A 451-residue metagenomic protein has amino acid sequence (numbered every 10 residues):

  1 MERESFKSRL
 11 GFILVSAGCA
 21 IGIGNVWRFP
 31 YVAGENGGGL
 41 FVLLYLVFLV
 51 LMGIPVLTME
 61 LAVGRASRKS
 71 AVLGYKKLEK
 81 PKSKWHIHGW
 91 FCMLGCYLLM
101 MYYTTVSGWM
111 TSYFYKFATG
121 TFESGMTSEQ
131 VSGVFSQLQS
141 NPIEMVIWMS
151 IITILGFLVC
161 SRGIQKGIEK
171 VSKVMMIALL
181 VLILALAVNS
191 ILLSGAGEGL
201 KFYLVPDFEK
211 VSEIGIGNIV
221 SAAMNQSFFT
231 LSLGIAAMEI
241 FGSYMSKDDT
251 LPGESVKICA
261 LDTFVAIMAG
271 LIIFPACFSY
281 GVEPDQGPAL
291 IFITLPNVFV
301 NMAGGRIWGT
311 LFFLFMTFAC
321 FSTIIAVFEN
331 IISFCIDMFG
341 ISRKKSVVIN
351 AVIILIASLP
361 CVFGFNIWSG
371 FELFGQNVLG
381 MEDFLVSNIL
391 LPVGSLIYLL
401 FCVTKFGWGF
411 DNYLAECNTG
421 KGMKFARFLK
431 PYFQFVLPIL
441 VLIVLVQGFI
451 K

Functional and structural regions predicted by a protein language model:
M1-W27, V56-L61, R65-I87, S246-T250 (+1 more regions): Membrane-interface "cap" regions at the ends of multi-pass membrane proteins
E2-F6, E169, K173-F321, I325 (+1 more regions): Membrane-embedded translocation segments of transport machinery
R3, S107-Q139, Y244-D248, G253 (+6 more regions): Helix-loop-helix connectors at the membrane interface of multi-pass transporters/channels
R3-E4, V32-N36, A66-F91, T104-Q165 (+5 more regions): Inter-helical loop and helix-membrane interface segments of multi-pass membrane transporters/permeases
S5, G11-I13, C19, V146-I147 (+5 more regions): Loop-to-transmembrane helix boundary motifs in multi-pass membrane proteins
S5-S16, F41-L44, S83-Y97, I147-I152 (+5 more regions): Select transmembrane alpha-helical segments in multipass membrane proteins
G11-F48, A236-G242, G253-V256, A260-L261: Transmembrane helix-boundary motif of multi-pass solute transporters/channels
H88-M93, F339-A351, D383-V441: C-terminal membrane-solvent junction of multi-pass transporters and transport-like membrane proteins
